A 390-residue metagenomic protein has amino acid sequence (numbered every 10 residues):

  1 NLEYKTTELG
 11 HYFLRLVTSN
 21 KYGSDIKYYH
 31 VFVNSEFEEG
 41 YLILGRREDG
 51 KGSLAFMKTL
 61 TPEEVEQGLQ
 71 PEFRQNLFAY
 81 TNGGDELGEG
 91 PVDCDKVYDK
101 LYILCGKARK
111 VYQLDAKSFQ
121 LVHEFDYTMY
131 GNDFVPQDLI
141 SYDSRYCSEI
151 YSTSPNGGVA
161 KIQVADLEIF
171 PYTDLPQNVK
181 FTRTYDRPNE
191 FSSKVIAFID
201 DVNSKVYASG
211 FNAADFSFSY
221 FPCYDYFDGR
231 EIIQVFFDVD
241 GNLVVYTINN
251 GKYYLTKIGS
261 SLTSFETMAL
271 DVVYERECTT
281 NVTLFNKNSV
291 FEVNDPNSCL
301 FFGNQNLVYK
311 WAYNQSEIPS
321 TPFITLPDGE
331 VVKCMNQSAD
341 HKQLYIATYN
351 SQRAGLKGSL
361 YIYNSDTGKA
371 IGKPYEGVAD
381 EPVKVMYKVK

Functional and structural regions predicted by a protein language model:
L2-E8: Residue-level recognition of secondary-structure-to-loop junctions
G10-L14, E39-G40, G241: Exposed beta-strand face motif in extracellular beta-rich ectodomains
D25-E39: C-terminal edge beta-strand
R46-K51, A108-K110, N156-V159, V202-S204 (+3 more regions): Short glycine/acidic-enriched loop and turn motifs that connect beta-strands
V122-Q305: Acidic, serine/threonine- and glycine-rich low-complexity intrinsically disordered segments that serve as flexible
T280-R353: Loop/turn-rich, solvent-exposed surfaces of beta-rich toroidal or solenoidal domains
T348-K390: Blade-level signature of beta-propeller repeat domains, shared across WD40, Kelch, NHL, RCC1 and BNR/Asp-box propellers
